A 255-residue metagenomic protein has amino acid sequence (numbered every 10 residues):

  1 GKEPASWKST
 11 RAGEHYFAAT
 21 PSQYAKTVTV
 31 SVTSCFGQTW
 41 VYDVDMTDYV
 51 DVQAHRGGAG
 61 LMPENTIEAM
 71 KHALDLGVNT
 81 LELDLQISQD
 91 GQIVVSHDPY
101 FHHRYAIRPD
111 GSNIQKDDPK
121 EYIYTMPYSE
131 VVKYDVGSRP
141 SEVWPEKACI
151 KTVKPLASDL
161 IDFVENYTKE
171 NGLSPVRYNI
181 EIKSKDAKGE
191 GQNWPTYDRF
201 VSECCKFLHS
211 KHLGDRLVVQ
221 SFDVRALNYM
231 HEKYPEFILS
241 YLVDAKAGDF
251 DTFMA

Functional and structural regions predicted by a protein language model:
K2, C35-G37: Glycine-centered tight beta-turn/hairpin loop motif at sheet-sheet or coil-to-beta transitions
K2-A12: Solvent-exposed serine/threonine-rich low-complexity stretches and specific carbohydrate-binding patches
R11, A18-K26: Surface-exposed, short loops/turns at beta-strand junctions within beta-sandwich domains
G13-Y16, Y100: Glycine-centered loop-to-beta-strand initiation motif
T29, G37-A255: Phosphate-group recognition and catalysis centered on beta-loop-alpha active-site segments
